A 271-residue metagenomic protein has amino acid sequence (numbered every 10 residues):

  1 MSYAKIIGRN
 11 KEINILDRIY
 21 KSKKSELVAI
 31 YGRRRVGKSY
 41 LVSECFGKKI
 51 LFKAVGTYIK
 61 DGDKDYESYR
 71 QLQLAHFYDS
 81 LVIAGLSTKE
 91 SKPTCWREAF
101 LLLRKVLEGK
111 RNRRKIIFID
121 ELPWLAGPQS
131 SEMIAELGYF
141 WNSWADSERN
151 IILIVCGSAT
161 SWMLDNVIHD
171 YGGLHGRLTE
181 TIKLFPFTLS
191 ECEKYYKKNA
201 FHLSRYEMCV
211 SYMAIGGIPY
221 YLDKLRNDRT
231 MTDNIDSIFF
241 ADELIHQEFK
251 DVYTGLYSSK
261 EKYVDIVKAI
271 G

Functional and structural regions predicted by a protein language model:
M1-G271: Phosphate-binding site recognition
